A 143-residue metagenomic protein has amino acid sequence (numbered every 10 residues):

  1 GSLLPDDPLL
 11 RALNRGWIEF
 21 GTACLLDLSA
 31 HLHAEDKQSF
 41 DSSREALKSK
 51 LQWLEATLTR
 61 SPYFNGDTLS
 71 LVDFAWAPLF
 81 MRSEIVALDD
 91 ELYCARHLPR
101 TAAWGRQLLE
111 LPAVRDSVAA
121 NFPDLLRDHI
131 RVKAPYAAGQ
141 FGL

Functional and structural regions predicted by a protein language model:
G1-P62, K133-L143: GST-like domain detector, emphasizing the conserved glutathione-binding G-site in the N-terminal thioredoxin-like
R15-E19, A30, W76, M81 (+1 more regions): Generic alpha-helical structural context detector
L25, L88, L126-R127: A short hydrophobic/aromatic micro-motif that marks alpha-helical segments and, especially, helix-coil
F64-D89, C94-A102, L108, V118: GST superfamily/GST-like fold recognition
L111-P112: Acidic-histidine catalytic/liganding microenvironments
R115-L143: Long, charge-rich low-complexity segments
